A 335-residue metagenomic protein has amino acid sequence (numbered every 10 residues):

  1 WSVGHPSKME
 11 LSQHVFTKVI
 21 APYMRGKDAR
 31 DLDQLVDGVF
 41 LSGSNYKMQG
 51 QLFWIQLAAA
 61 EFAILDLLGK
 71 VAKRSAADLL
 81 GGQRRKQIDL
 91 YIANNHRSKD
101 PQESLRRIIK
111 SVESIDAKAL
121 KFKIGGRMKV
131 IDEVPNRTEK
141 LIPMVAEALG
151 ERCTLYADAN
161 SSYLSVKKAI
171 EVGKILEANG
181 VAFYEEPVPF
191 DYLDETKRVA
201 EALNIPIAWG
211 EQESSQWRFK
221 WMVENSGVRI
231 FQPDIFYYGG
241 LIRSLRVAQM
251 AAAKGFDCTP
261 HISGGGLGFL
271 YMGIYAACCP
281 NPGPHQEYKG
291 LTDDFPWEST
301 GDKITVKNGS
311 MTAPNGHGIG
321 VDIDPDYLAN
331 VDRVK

Functional and structural regions predicted by a protein language model:
W1-V71: Metal- or metallocofactor-binding catalytic centers and their adjacent structured scaffolds across diverse enzyme
I20, A60, K73, L120 (+6 more regions): Conserved, mostly hydrophobic/aromatic
M48, K174, G180, D191-S310 (+1 more regions): Shared catalytic-loop signature of beta/alpha-barrel
L57, I131-V134, D158-S161, S165 (+5 more regions): Glycine- and other small-residue-rich loops at beta-strand/loop junctions that grip anionic moieties
E61-S98: Glycine-rich, aromatic-flanked loop segments that form ligand/cofactor-binding clefts across common enzyme folds
S75, D89, T154, P206 (+1 more regions): Proline-centered loop/turn at the N-terminus of a beta-strand
K86-K197, A202: Metal-dependent enolase-superfamily TIM-barrel catalytic cores that perform enediolate-based chemistry
H317-K335: Extended hydrophobic packing segments that form well-structured cores
